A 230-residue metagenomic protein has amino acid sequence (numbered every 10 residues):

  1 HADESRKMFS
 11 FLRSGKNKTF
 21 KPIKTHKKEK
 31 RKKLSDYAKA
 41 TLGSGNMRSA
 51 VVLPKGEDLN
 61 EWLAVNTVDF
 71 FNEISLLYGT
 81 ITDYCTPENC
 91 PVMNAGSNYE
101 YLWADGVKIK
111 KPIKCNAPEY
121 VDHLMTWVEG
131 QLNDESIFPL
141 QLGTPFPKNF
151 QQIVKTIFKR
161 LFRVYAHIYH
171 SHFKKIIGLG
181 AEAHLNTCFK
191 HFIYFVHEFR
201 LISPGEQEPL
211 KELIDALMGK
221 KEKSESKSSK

Functional and structural regions predicted by a protein language model:
H1-K110: The feature captures two recurrent sequence modes
K7, K16-K33, K39, K55 (+9 more regions): Context-gated lysine
L63, T67-F70, I113, A117 (+3 more regions): Intrinsic-disorder-associated interaction segments
V68-T82, V121-M125, E129, N186 (+2 more regions): Generic detector of well-ordered alpha-helical segments enriched in charged/polar residues, highlighting helical
S75-F158, F162-Y169: Amphipathic alpha-helical interface segments within eukaryotic helical scaffold and small GTPase-regulatory domains
I137-K230: Alpha-helical bundle/repeat cores within regulatory domains of eukaryotic proteins
